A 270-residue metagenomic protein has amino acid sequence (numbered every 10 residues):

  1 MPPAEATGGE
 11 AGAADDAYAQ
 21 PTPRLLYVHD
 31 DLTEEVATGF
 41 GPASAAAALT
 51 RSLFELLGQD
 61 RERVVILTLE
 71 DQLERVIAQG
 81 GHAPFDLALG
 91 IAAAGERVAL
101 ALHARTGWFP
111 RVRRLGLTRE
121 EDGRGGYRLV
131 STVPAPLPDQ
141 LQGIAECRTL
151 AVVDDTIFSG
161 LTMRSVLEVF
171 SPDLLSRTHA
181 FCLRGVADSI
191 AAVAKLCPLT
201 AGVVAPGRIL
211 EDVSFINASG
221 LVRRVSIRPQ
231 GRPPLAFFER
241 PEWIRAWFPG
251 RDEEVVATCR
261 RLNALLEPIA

Functional and structural regions predicted by a protein language model:
P2-L56, A83-P84, E168-A270: PRPP-dependent phosphoribosyltransferase catalytic core
L49-T68, V152-D155: Glycine-rich phosphate-binding "P-loop"
Q59-F85: A short, well-structured juxtamembrane/interface segment
P84-A92: Short glycine-rich phosphate-binding loop at a beta-alpha junction
A94-G95, R119, R184-D188: Short, polar loop motifs at secondary-structure junctions
L100-G107, A191-C197: Short, aromatic/basic amphipathic alpha-helical patches
H103-T149, G160-R164: Short, glycine/charge-rich flexible loops or terminal/linker lids adjacent to PRPP-binding catalytic cores
P134-Q142, E146-V152, T156-K195: Conserved binding-pocket/active-site segment within a compact domain
